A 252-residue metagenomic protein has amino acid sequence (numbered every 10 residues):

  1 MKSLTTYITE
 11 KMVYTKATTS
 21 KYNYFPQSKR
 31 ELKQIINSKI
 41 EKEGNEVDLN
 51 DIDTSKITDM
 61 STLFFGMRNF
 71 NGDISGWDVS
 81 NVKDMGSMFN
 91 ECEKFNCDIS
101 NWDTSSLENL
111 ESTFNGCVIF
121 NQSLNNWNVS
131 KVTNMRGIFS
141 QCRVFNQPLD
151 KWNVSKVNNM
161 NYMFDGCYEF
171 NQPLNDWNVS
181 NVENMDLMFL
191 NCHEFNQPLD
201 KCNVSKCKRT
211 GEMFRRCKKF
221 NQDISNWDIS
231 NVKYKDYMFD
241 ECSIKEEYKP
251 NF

Functional and structural regions predicted by a protein language model:
K2-F252: Negatively charged
